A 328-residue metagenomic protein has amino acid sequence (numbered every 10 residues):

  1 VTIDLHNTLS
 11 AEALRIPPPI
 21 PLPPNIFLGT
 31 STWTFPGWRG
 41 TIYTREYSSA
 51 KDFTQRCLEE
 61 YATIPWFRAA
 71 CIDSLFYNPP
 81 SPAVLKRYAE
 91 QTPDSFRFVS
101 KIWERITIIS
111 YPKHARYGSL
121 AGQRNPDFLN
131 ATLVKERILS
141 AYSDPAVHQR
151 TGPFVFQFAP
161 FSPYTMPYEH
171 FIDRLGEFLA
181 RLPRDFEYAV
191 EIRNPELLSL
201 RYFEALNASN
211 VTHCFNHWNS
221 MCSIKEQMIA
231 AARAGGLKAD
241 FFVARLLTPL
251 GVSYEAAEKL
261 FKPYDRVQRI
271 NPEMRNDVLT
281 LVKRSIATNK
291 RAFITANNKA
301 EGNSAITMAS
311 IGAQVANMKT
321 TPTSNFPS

Functional and structural regions predicted by a protein language model:
V1-S328: Residues lining hydrophobic/aromatic ligand-binding pockets adjacent to catalytic sites
